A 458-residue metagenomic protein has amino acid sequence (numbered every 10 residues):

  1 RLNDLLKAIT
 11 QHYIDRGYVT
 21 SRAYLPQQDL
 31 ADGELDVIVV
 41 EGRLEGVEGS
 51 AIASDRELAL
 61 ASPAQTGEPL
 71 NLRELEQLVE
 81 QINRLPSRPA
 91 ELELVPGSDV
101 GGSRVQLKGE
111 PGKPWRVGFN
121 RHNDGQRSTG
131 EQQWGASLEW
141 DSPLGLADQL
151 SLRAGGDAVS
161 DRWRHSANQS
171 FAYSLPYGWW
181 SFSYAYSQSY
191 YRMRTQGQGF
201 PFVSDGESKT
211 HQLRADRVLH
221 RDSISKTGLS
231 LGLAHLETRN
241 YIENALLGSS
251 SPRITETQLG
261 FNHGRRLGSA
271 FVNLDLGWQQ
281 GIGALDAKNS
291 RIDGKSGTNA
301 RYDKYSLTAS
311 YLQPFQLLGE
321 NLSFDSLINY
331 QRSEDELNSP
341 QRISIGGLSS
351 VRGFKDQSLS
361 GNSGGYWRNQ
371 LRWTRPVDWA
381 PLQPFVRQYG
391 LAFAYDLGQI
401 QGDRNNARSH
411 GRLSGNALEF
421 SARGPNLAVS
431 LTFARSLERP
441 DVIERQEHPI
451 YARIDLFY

Functional and structural regions predicted by a protein language model:
R1-G125, G155-A167, L327-I328: Periplasmic polypeptide-binding modules associated with outer-membrane biogenesis and secretion
G67, H122-D124, D157-V159, Q196-V203 (+5 more regions): Extracellular loop and loop/strand-boundary signature of outer-membrane beta-barrel proteins
L94, F119-N123, L150-G156, F171 (+8 more regions): Transmembrane beta-barrel strands of outer-membrane/channel proteins
G101, G130-W134, H165-Q169, E207-H211 (+7 more regions): Residues that define the transmembrane beta-barrel architecture of outer-membrane proteins
G109, W140-S142, L175, R217-L219 (+6 more regions): Residue-level signature of outer-membrane beta-barrel architecture
W115-V117, L144-L150, G178-Y184, D222-T227 (+4 more regions): Repeated loop/turn-to-beta-strand initiation elements of outer-membrane beta-barrel proteins
L138, L213, A309, F420-L427 (+1 more regions): Outer-membrane beta-barrel "beta-signal"
R239-L397, Q401, E444: C-terminal outer-membrane beta-barrel translocator/porin domains of Gram-negative envelope proteins and their
